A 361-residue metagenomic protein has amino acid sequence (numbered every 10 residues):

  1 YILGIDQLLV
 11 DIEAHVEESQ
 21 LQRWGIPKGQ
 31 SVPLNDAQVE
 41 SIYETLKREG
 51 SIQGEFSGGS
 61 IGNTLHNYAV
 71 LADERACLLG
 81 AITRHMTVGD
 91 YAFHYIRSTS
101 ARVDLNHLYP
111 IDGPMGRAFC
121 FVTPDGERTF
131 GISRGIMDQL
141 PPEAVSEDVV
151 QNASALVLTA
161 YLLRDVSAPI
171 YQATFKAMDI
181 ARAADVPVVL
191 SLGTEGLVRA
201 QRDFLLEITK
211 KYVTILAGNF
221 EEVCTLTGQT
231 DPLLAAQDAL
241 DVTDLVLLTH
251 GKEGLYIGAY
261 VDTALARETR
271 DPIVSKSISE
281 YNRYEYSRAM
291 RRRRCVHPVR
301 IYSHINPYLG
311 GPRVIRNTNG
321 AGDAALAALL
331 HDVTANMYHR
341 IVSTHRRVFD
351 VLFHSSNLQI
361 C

Functional and structural regions predicted by a protein language model:
Y1-H15, K28-G29, P33, D179-A183 (+3 more regions): Conserved phosphate-binding/catalytic region of the ribokinase-like
S19-E49: Short catalytic helix/loop segments, enriched in acidic residues and glycine and frequently bearing histidine
A37-R117, R134, E147, T334 (+2 more regions): Substrate-binding N-lobe of the ribokinase-like
A81, L108-P110, C120-D165: Conserved phosphate-binding/catalytic loop of the ribokinase/pfkB sugar-kinase fold
T99-V103, R202-L226, A239, S277-I278 (+2 more regions): Structural recognition of alpha->loop->beta junctions
Y161, G193-E195, E221, G251-E253: Active-site beta-loop-alpha junctions enriched in small/polar residues
L162-Q172, L226-Q229: Glycine/threonine-rich flexible loop motifs
A184-L192: Short beta-strand/loop segments at the ligand-binding rim of alpha/beta enzyme cores
